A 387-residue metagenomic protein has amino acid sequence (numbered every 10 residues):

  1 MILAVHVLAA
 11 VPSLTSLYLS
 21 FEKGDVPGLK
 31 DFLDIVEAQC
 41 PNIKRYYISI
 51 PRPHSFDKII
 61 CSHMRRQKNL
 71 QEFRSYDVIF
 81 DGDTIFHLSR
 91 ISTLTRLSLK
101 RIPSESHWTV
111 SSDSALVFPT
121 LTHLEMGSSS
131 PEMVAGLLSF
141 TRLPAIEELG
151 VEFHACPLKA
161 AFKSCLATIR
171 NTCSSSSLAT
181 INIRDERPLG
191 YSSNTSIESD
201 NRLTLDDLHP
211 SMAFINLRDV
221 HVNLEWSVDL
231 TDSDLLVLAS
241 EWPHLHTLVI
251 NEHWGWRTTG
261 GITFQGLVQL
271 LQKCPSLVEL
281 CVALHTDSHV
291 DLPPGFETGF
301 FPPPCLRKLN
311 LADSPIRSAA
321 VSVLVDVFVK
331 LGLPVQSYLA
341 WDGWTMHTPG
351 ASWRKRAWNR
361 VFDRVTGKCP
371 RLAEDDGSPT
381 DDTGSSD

Functional and structural regions predicted by a protein language model:
M1-D387: Leucine-rich repeat
